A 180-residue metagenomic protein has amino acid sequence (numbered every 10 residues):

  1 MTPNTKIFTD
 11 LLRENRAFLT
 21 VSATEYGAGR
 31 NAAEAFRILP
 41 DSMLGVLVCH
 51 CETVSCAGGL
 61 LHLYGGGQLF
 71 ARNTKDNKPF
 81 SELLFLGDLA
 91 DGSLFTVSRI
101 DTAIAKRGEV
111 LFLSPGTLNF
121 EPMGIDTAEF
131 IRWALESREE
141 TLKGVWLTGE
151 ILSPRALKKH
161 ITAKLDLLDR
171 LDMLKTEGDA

Functional and structural regions predicted by a protein language model:
M1-T102, K164-A180: A surface-exposed partner-binding patch
M1-T5, F120-G124, E150, P154-I161: Intrinsic-disorder-associated interaction segments
A57-G58, Y64, Q68-N73, L111 (+2 more regions): Short alpha-helical interface elements
A71-P79, G108-E109, L142-G149: A short, terminal or domain-edge coil/loop segment
I104-K106: A short local loop/turn or secondary-structure capping micro-motif enriched for an aromatic residue
G108-G144: Compact, glycine/acidic-enriched structural inserts
T141-A180: Acidic, proline/glycine-rich low-complexity IDRs
